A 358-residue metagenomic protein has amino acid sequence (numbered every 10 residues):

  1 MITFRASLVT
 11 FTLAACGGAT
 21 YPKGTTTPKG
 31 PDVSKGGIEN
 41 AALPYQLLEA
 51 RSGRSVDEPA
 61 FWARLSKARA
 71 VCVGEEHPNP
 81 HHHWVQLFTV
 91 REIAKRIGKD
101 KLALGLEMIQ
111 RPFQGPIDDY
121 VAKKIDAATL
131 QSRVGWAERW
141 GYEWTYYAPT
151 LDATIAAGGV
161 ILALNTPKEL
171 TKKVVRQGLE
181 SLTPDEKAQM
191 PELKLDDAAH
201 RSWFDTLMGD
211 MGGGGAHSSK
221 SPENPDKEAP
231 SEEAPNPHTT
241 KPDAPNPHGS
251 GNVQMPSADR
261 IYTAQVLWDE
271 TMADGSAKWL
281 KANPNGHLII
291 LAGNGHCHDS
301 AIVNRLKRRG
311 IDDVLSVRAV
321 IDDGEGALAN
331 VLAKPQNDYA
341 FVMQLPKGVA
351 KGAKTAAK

Functional and structural regions predicted by a protein language model:
M1-S7: Bacterial N-terminal signal peptides that target proteins for export
G17-A68: N- or domain-start disorder-to-order transition segments that initiate the globular core
G24, P28-G37, A42, A148 (+4 more regions): C-terminal regions of proteins
A41-P44, S66-E76, T129-G135, A258: Acidic/histidine-rich, surface-exposed loop or edge segments in extracytoplasmic proteins
G53-R54, E58-A94: Zymogen propeptides
E76-P80, I109-F113, P167-T171, N294-C297 (+1 more regions): Solvent-exposed loop/turn segments at secondary-structure junctions within structured extracellular/periplasmic domains
P78-G105, R111-V121: Membrane-embedded segments
M108, Q114-A277: A substrate-binding/cap region within the structured catalytic cores of diverse enzymes
